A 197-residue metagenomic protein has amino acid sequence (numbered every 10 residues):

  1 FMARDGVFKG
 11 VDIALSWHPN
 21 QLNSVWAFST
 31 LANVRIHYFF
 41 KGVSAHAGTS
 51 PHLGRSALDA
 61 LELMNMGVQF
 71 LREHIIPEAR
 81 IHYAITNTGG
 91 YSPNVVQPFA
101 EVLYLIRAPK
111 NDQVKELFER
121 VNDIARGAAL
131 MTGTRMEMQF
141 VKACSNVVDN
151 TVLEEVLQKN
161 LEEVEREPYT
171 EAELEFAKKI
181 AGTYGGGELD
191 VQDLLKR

Functional and structural regions predicted by a protein language model:
F1-Q97, R107: Histidine/acidic-residue-rich, glycine-tolerant segments that coordinate divalent metal ions
L58, E62-R197: Metal-dependent amide/peptide-bond hydrolase catalytic core, centered on the "pita-bread" metallohydrolase fold
